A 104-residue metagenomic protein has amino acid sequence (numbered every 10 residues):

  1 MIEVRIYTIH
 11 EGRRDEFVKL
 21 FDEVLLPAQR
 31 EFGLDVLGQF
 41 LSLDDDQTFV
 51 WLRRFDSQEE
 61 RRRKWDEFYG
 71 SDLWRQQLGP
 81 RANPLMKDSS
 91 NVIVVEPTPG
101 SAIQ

Functional and structural regions predicted by a protein language model:
I2-I6: Active-site-flanking beta-strand signature of metal-NTP-handling nucleotidyl enzymes and homologous cyclase-like
Y7-T8, F40: Generic signal for short, ordered secondary-structure residues within or immediately flanking folded domains
T8, L52-R54: Short hydrophobic/aromatic beta-strand micro-patches that form the beta-sheet surface supporting nucleotide- or nucleic
T8-V18: Short, surface-exposed ligand-recognition loops at beta-strand->loop->(often short) alpha-helix junctions that present
E16-L37, L41, D45, R54-I93: An amphipathic, aromatic/His-enriched active-site/gating alpha helix that lines ligand/cofactor pockets
T48-F49: Extended hydrophobic/aromatic segments used for targeting, binding, or gating
S89-S90, V95-Q104: Acidic/histidine-enriched, glycine/proline-rich intrinsically disordered or flexible terminal extensions
